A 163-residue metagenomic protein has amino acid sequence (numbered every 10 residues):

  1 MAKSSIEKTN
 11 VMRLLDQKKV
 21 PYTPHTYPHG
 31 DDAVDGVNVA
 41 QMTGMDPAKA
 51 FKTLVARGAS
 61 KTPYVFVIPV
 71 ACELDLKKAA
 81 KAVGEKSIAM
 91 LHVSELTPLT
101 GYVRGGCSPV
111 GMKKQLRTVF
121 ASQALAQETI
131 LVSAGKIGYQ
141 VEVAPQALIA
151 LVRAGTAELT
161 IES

Functional and structural regions predicted by a protein language model:
M1-S163: Extended, low-hydrophobicity, polar/charged segments
